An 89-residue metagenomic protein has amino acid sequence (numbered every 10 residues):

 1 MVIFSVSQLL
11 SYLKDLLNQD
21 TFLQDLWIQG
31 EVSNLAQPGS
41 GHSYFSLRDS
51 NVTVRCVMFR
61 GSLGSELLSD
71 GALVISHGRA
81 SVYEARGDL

Functional and structural regions predicted by a protein language model:
M1-L89: Acidic, two-metal ion nucleic-acid-processing modules in DNA metabolism proteins
